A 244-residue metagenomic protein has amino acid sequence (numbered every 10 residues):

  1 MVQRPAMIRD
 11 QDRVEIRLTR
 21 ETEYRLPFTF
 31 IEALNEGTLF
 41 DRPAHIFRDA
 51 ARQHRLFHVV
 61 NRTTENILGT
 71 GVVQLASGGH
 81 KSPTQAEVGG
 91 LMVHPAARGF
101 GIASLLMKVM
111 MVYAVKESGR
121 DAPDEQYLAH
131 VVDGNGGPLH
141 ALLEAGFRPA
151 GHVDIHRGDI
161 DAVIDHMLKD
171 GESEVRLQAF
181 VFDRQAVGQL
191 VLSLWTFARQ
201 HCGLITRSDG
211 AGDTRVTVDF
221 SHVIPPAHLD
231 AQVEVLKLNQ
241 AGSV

Functional and structural regions predicted by a protein language model:
V2-R42, F197: Short amphipathic alpha-helix that is part of the acyltransferase structural core
I31-T63, V72: Active-site rim helix/loop that mediates acceptor-substrate recognition in acyltransferases
H58, N66-G78, Q85-E87, M92: Conserved beta-strand in the GNAT
A76-V88, R98, D121-E125: A conserved beta-turn-beta hairpin within the catalytic core of GNAT-like acetyltransferases that forms part
G89-G99, V131-G134: A short, internal acetyl-CoA/4′-phosphopantetheine-binding micro-motif in the GNAT/acyltransferase core
V93, G99-K116, H140, E144: Conserved acetyl-CoA-binding loop-helix of GNAT-fold acetyltransferases
D124-L139, H156-I160: Conserved beta-strand-loop-alpha-helix junction that forms the acyl-donor binding cleft
I155-V244: C-terminal "cap" of GNAT-fold acetyltransferases
